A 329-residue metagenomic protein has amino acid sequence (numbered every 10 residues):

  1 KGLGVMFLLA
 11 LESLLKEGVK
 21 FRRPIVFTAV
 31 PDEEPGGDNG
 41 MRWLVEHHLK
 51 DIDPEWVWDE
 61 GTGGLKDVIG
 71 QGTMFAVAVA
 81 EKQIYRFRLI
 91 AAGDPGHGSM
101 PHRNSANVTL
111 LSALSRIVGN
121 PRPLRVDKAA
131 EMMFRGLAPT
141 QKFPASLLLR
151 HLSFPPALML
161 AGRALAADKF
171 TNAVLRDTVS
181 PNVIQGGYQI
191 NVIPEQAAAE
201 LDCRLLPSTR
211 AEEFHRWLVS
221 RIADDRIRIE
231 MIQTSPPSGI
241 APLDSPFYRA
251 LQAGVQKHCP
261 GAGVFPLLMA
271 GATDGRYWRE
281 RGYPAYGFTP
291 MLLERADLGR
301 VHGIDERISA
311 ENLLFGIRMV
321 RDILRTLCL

Functional and structural regions predicted by a protein language model:
K1-A76: Acidic/histidine-rich catalytic neighborhood of metal-dependent amide-processing enzymes
G63-A80, I84-R321, R325-L329: Metal-dependent amide/peptide-bond hydrolase catalytic core, centered on the "pita-bread" metallohydrolase fold
